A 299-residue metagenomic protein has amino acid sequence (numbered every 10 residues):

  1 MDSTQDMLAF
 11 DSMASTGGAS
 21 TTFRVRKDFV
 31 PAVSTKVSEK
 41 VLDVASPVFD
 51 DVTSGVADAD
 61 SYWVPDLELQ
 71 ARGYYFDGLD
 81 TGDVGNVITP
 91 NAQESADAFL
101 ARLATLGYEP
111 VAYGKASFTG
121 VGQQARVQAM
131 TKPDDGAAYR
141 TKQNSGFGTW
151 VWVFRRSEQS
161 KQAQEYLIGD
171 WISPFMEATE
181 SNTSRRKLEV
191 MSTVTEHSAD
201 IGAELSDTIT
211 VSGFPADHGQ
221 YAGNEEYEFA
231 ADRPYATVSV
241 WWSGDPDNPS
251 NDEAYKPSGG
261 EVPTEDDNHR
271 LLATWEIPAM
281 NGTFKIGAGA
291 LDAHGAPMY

Functional and structural regions predicted by a protein language model:
M1-Y299: Solvent-exposed beta-strand/loop surfaces, strongest in extracytoplasmic domains of secreted and cell-surface proteins
